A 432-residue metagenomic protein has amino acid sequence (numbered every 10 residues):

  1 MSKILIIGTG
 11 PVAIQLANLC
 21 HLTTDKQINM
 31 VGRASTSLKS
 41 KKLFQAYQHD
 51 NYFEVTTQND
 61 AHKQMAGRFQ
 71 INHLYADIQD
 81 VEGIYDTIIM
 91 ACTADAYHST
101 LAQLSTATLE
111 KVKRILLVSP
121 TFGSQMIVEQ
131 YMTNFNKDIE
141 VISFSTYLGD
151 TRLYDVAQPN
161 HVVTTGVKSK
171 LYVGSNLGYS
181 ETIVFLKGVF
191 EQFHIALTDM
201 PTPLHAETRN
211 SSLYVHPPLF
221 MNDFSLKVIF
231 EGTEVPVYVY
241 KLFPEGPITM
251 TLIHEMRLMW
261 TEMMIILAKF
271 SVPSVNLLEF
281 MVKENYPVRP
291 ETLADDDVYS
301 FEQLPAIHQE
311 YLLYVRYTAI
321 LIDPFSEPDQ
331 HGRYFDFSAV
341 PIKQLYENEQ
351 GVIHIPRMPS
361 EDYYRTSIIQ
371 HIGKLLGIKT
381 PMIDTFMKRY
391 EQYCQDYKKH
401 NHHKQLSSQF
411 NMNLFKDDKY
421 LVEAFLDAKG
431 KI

Functional and structural regions predicted by a protein language model:
M1-D60: NAD(P)+-binding Rossmann beta1-loop-alpha1 motif at the extreme N-terminus of oxidoreductases
K3, D86-I88, R114: Structural motif
K63-T108, G174: Rossmann-like NAD(P)-binding element
M90, A96-V156: Rossmann-like NAD(P)(H) cofactor-binding subdomain of soluble oxidoreductases
V128-G232: Rossmann-fold dinucleotide-binding core
R209-P359, Y363, L376: C-terminal substrate-binding/catalytic lobe of Rossmann-fold NAD(P)-dependent dehydrogenases
L376-G430: C-terminal amphipathic alpha-helical interaction region
